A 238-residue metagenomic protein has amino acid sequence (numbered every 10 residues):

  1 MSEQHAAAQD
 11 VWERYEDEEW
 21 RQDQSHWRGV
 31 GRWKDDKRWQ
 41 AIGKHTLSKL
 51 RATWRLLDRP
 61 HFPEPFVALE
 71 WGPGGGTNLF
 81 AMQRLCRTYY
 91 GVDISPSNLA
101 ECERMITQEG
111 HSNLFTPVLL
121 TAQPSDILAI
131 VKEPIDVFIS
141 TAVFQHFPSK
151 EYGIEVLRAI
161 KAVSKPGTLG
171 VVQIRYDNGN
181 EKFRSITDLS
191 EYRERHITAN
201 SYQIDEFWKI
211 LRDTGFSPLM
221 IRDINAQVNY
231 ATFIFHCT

Functional and structural regions predicted by a protein language model:
M1-L85, V92-A129, K150-Y152, L169-T238: Class I (Rossmann-like) S-adenosyl-L-methionine-dependent methyltransferase catalytic domain, capturing the SAM-binding
P65, I135-D136: Local beta-strand N-terminus motif with an aromatic residue
K132: Residue-level marker of regulatory loop/turn positions in helix-turn-helix DNA-binding domains and in histidine
I139: A conserved beta-strand element that flanks and buttresses the S-adenosyl-L-methionine
A142-H146: Short catalytic micro-motifs in class I SAM-dependent methyltransferases
F147-A159: A short, conserved alpha-helix within the catalytic core of class I
A159-K165: Conserved helix-to-beta-strand junction in the class I
